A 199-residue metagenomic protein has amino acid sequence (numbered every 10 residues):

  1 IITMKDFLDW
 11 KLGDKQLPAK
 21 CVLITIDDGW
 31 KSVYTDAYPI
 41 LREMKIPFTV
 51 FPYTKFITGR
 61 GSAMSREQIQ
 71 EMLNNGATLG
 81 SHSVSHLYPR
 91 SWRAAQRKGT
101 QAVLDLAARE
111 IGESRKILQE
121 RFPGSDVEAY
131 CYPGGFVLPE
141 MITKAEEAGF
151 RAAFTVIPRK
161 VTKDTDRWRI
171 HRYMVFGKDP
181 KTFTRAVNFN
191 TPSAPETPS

Functional and structural regions predicted by a protein language model:
I1-V22, P180-K181, V187-S199: N-terminal pre-catalytic segment of deacetylase/amide-hydrolase enzymes
L8-L12, P18-V22, W30-L138, D166-I170: Metal-dependent polysaccharide deacetylase catalytic core of the NodB/CE4 family, i.e., the active-site-bearing domain
M44, A148-G149: Short, structured coil segments at secondary-structure junctions
P133, V156, F176: Conserved residues at the C-terminal ends of beta-strands
F150-R159: Acidic, His- and aromatic-enriched active-site or binding-groove loops in soluble protein domains that engage sugars
R159, K163-A186: A cross-kingdom marker for long, charged
